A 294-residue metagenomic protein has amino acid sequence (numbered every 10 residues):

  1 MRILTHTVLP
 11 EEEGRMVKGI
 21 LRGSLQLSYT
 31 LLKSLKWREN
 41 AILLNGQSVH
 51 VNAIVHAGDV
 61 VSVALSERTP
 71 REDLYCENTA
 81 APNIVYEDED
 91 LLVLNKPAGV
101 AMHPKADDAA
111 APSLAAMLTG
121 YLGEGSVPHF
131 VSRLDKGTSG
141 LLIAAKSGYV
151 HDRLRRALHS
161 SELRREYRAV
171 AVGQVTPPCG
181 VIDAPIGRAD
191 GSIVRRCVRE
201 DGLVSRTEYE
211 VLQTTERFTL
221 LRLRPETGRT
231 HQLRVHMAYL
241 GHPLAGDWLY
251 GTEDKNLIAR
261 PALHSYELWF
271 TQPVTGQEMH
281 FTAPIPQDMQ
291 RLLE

Functional and structural regions predicted by a protein language model:
M1-V181, G187, D288-L292: RNA pseudouridine synthases
H50-I54, R222, R260: Short, surface-exposed secondary-structure edge patches
L65-S66, D190-I193, V204, W248-D254: Short Pro/Gly-enriched beta-strand edge/turn motifs at strand-loop
A80-A81, I193-R199, E253-L257: Short, P/G- and charge-enriched loop/turn segments at secondary-structure junctions
I84, A171, E208-V211, L244: Conserved hydrophobic positions within beta-strands
E124-R155, R164, R168, A184-L240 (+1 more regions): The conserved catalytic core of RNA pseudouridine synthases
R164, R168-V172, Y239-D254: Flexible glycine-rich active-site/ligand-binding loops centered on an Asp-His dyad
A245-M279: RNA substrate-recognition surfaces in RNA-acting enzymes
